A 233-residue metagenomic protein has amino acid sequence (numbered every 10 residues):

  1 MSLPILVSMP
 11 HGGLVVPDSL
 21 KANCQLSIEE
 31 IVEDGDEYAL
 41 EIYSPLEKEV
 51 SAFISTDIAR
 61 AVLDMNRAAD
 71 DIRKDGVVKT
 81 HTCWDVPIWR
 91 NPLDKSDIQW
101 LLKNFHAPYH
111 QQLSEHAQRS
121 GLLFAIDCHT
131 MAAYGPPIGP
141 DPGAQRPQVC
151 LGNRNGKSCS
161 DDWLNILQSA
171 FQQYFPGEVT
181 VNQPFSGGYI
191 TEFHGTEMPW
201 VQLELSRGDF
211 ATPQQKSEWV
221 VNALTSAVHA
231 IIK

Functional and structural regions predicted by a protein language model:
M1-K233: N-terminal catalytic or cofactor-binding beta/alpha core of small enzyme domains
